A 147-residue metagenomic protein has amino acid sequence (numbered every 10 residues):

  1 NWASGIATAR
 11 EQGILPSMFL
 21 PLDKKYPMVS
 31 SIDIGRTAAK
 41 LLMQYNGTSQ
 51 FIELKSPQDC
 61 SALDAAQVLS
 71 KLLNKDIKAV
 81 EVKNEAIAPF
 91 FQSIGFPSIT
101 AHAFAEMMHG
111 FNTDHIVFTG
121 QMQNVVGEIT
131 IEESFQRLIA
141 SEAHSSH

Functional and structural regions predicted by a protein language model:
N1-K78, V82, P89-I94: Oxidoreductase cofactor-interface core, primarily capturing Rossmann-like NAD(P)-dependent enzymes
E85-H147: A hydrophobic C-terminal alpha-helical subdomain
